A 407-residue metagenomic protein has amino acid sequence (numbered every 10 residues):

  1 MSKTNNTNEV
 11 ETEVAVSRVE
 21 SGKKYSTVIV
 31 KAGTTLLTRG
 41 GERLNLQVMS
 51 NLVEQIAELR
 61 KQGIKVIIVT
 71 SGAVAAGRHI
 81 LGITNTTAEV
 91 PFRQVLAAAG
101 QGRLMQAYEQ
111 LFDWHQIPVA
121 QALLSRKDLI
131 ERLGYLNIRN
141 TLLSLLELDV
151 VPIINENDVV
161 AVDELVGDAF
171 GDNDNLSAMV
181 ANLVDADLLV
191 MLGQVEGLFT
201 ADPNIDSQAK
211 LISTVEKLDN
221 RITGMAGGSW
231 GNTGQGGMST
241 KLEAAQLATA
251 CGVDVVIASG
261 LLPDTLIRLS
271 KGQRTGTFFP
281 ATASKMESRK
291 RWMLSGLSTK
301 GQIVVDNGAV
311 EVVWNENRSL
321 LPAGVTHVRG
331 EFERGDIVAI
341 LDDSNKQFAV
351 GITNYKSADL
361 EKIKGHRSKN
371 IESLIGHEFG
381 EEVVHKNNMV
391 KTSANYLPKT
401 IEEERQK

Functional and structural regions predicted by a protein language model:
S2-T86, V90-P118, A122-K407: C-terminal catalytic "cap/lid" subdomain
